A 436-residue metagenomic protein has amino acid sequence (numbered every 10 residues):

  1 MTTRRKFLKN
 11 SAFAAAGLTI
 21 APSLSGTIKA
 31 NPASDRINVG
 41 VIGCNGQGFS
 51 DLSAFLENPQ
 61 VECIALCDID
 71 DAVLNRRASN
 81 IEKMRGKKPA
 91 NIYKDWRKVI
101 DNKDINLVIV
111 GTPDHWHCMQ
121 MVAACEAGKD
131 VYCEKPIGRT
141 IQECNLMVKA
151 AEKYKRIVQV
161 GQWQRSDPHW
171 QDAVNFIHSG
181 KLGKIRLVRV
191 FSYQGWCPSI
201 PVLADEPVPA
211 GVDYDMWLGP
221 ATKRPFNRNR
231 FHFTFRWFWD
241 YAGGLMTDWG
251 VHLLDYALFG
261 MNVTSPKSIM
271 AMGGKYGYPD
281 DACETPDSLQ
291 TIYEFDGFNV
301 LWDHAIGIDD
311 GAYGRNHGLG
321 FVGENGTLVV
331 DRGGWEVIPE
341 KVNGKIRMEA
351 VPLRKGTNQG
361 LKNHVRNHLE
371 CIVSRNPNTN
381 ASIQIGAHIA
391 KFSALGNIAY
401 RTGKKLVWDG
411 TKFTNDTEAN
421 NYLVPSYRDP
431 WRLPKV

Functional and structural regions predicted by a protein language model:
M1-C133, Q142-I157: N-terminal glycine-/serine-/threonine-rich beta1-alpha1-beta2 phosphate-ribose binding loop of Rossmann-like
A33-S34, D101-K103, E126, A151-K153 (+5 more regions): Extracellular/periplasmic catalytic domains that process cell-envelope and extracellular macromolecules
V39-I42, C63-C67, I109-G111, Y132-C133 (+8 more regions): Structural recognition of the beta-strand scaffold that forms the well-ordered cores of secreted hydrolase catalytic
C44, S166, N358-K362: Generic alpha-helical segment signature
D51, V73, R77, Q120 (+6 more regions): Alpha-helical packing segments of well-folded alpha/beta enzyme cores
D70-V73, Y93, P113-H117, I137-R139 (+4 more regions): Short, solvent-exposed turn/loop segments enriched in Gly/Ser/Thr/Pro and often Arg
D130-Y132, G138-G211: A contiguous active-site-proximal alpha/beta segment in oxidoreductase catalytic domains
D172, K184, R189-V190, G195-W237 (+2 more regions): Contiguous beta-strand/loop segments that form the cofactor/metal-binding neighborhood of enzyme cores
